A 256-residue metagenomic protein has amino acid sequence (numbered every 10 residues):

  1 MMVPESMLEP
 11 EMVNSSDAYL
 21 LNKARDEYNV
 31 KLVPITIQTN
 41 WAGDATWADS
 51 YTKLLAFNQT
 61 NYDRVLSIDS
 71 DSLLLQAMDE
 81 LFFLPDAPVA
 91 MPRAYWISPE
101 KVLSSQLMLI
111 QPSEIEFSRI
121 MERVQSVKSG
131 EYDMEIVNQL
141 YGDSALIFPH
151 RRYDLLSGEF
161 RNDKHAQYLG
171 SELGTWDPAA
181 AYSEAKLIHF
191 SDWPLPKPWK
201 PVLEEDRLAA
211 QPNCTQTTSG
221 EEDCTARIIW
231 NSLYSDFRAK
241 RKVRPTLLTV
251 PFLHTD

Functional and structural regions predicted by a protein language model:
M1-A56: Glycine/proline-rich, flexible active-site/cofactor-binding loop segments that harbor closely spaced acidic
M2-V3, E11-V13, D26, R123-D256: A glycosyltransferase accessory/donor-loop signature
K31-N40, D49-V102, L107-E114: GT-A fold catalytic core of metal-dependent nucleotide-sugar glycosyltransferases, centered on the diacidic
Q38-G43, S98-P99, Y153-G158, P196: A short acidic, often aromatic-flanked loop/helix-cap motif at beta-alpha or helix-coil junctions that lines enzyme
A45-K53, S104-S105, N162-L169: Short, surface-exposed amphipathic charged segments that create phosphate/polyanion-binding patches used for binding
A45-T46, I97-P99, W176-A179: Short Gly/Pro-enriched turn/cap motifs at secondary-structure boundaries
E114-S118, L146: Short helix-loop capping/hinge motifs at secondary-structure junctions, enriched in acidic/polar residues
